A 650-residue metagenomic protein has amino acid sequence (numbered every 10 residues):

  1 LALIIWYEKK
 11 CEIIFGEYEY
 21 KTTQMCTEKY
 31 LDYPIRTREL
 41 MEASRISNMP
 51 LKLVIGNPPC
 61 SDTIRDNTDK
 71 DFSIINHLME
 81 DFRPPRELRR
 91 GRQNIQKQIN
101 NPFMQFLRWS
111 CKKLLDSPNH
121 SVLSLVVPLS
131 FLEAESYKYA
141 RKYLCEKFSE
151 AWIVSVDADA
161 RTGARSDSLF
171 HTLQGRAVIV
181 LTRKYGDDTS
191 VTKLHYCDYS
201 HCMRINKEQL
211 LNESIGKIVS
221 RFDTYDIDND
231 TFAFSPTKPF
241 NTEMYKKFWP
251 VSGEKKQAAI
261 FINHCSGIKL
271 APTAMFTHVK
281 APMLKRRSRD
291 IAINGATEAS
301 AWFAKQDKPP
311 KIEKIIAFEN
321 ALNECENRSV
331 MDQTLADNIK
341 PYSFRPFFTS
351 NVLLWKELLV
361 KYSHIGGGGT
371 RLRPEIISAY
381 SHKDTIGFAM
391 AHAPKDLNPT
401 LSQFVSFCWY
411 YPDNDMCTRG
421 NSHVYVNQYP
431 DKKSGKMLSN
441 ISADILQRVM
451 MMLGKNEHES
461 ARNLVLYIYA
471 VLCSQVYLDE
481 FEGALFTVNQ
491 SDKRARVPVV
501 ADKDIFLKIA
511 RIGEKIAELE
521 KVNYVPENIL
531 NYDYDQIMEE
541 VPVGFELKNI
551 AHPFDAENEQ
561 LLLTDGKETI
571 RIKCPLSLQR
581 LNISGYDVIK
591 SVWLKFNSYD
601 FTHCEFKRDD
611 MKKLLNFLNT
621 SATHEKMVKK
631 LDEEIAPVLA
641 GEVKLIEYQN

Functional and structural regions predicted by a protein language model:
L1-I153: SAM-dependent methyltransferase catalytic region
Y7, C11, M49, R65-T68 (+2 more regions): Sequence-level detector for compositionally biased, low-complexity segments
